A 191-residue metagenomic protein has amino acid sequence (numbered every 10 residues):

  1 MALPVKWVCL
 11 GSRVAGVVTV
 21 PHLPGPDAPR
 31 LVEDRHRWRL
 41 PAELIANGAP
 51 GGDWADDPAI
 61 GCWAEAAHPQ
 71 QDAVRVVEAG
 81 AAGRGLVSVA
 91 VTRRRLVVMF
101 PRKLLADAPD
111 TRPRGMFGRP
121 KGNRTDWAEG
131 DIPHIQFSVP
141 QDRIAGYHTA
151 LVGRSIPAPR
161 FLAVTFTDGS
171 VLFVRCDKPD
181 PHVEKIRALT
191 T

Functional and structural regions predicted by a protein language model:
M1-I45: N-terminal membrane-targeting/pre-transmembrane regions
R39-V183: Phosphoinositide-binding peripheral membrane targeting modules
K185-T191: A short, charged, amphipathic alpha-helix used as a generic interaction element across diverse proteins
